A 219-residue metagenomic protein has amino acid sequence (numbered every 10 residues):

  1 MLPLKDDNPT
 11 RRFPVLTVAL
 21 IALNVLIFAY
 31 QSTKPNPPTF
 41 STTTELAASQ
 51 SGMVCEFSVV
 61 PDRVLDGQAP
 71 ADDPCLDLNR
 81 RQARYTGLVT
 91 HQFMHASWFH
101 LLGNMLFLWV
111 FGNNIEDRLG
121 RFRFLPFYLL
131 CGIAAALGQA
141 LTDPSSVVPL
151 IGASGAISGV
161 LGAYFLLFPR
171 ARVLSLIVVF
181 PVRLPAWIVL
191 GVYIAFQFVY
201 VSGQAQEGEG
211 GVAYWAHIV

Functional and structural regions predicted by a protein language model:
M1-V219: A detector for small-residue-rich transmembrane helices and their helix-helix packing motifs
